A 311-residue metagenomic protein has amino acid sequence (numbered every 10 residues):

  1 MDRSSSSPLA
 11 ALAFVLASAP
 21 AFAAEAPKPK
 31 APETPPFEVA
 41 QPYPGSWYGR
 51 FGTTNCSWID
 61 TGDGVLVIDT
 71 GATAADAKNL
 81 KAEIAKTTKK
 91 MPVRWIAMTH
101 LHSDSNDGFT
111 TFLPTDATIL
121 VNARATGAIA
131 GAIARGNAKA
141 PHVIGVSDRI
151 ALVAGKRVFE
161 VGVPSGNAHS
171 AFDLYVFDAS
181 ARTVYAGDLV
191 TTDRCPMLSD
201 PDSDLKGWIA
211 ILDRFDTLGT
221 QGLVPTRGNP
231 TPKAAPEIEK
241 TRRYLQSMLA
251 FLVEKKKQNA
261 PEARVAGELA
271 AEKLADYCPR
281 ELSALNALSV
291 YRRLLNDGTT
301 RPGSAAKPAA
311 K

Functional and structural regions predicted by a protein language model:
M1-A11: Bacterial N-terminal signal peptides that target proteins for export
A10-A21: Bacterial N-terminal signal peptides
A26, R124-F172, A179-S180, A210-L212 (+1 more regions): Metallo-beta-lactamase
P36-E83, L174-D188: Conserved beta-strand hairpin/beta-sheet module of binuclear metal-dependent hydrolase folds, prominently
I68-T70, R94-H102, L120-R124, V184-G187 (+2 more regions): Active-site neighborhood of phospho(di)ester-bond hydrolases with catalytic His/Asp-centered motifs
A82-A154: Active-site HxH/HxHxD metal-binding segment of metal-dependent hydrolases
F177, K206-P261: Divalent-metal (often Zn2+) His-rich catalytic cores of metallo-beta-lactamase-fold enzymes
Q258-K311: C-terminal regulatory/interaction regions
